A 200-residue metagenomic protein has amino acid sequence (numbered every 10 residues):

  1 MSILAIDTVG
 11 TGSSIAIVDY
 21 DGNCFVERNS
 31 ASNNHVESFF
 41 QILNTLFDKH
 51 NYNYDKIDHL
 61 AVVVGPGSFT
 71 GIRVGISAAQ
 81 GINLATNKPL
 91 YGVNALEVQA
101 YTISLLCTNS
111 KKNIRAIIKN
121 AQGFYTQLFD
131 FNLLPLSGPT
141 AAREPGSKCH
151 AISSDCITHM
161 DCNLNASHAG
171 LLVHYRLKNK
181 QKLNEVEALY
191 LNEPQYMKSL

Functional and structural regions predicted by a protein language model:
M1-C24, N34-V36, Y91-L200: Oxyanion-binding and handling regions
I15, F39, I57-L60, I82: Hydrophobic packing within well-folded, soluble alpha/beta domains
S30-S38, F69, R73, S77 (+1 more regions): Residues at secondary-structure transition points
L43-H59: Phosphate/pyrophosphate-binding loops at sites that engage ATP/ADP/AMP, CoA/4′-phosphopantetheine, polyphosphate
H50-D55, L84-V93, N109-K111: Phosphate-handling active-site elements
H59-A95: DPxDG-like acidic metal-binding loop motif
